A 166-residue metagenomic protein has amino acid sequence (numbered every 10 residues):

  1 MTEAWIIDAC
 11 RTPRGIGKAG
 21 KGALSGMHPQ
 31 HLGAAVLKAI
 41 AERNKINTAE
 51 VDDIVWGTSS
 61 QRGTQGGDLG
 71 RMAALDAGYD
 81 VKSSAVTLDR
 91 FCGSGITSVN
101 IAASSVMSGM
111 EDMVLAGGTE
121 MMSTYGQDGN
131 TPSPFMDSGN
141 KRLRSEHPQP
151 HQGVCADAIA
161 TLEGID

Functional and structural regions predicted by a protein language model:
M1-T2, C10-T12, I16-T48, G63-G67 (+1 more regions): Acyl-thioester C-C bond-transforming condensing/cleaving domain
E50-G57: Short glycine-rich phosphate-binding loop at a beta-alpha junction
